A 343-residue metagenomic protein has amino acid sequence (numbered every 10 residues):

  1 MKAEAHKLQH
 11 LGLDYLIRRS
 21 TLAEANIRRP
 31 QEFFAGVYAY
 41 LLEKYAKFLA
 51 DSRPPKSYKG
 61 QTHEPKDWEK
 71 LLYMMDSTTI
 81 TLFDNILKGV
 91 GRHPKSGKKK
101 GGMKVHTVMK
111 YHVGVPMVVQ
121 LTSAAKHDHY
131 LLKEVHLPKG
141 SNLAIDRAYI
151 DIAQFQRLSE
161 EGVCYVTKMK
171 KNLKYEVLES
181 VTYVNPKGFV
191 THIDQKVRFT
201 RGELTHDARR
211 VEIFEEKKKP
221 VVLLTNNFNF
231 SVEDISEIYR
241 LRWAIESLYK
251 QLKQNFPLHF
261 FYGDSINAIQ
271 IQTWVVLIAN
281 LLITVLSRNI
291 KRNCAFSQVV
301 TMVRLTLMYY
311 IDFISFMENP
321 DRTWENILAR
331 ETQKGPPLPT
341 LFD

Functional and structural regions predicted by a protein language model:
M1-L11: DNA-recognition alpha helix
K2-A3, S20-E24, A35, A39: N-terminal, well-ordered alpha-helical segments
L11-Q31: Major-groove recognition helix of helix-turn-helix-like DNA-binding domains
R29, G36-V37, L41-K44, F48 (+4 more regions): Single, function-defining residue in the core of a domain
